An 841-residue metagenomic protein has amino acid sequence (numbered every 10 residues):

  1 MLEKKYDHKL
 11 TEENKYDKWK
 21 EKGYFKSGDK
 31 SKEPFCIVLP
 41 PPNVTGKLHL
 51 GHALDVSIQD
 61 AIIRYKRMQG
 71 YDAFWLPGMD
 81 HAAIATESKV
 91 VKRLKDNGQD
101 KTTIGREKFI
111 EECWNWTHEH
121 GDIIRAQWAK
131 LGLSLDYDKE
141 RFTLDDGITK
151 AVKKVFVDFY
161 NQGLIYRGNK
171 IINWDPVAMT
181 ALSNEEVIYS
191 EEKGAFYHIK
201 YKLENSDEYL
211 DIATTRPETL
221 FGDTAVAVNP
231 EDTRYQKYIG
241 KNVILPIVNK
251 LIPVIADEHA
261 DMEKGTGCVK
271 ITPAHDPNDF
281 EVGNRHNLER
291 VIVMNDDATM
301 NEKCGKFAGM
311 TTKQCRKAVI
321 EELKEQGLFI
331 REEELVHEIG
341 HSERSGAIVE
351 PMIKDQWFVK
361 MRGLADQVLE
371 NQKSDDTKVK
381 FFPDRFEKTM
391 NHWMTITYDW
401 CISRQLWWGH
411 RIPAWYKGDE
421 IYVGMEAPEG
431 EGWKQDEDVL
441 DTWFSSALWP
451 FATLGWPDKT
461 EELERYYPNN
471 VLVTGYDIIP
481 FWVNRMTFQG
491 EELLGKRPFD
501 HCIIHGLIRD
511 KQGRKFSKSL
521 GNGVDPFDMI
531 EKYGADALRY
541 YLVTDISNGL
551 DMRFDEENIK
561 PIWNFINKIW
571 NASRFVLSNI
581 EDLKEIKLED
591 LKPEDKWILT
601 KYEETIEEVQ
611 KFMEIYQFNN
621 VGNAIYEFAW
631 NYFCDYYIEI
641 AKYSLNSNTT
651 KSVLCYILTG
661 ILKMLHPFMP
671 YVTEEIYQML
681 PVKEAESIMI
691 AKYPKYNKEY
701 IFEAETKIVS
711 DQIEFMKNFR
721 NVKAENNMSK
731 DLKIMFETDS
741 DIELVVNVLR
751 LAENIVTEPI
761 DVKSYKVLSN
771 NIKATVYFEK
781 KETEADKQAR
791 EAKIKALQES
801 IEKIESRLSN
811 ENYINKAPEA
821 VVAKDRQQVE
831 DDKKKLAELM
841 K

Functional and structural regions predicted by a protein language model:
M1-E231, I255, T272-R285, E289-C304 (+7 more regions): N-terminal, positively charged nucleic-acid-binding surface of large information/translation enzymes
K4, G78-H81, F109-W114, D138-T149 (+10 more regions): Conserved short loop/turn motifs at secondary-structure junctions
D80, P176, S183-I188, Y416 (+6 more regions): Acidic, turn-prone loop/beta-hairpin segments
W128, N564-L577, D595-T605, G622-Y643 (+3 more regions): Core structural elements
S190, I271-A274, K313, E350 (+7 more regions): Conserved phosphate-binding loops in nucleotide/dinucleotide-binding enzymes
A213, E258-A260, H286-A298, Q405-L550: Alpha-helical recognition segments enriched in aromatics with Gly/Pro capping that present substrate-recognition
E343-S345, K388, I508-Q512, F516-L591 (+2 more regions): Catalytic adenosine-cofactor/nucleotide-binding cores of aminoacyl-tRNA synthetases and other
K560, L680-K841: C-terminal low-complexity, glycine/proline- and small-hydrophobic-enriched intrinsically disordered tails that act as
